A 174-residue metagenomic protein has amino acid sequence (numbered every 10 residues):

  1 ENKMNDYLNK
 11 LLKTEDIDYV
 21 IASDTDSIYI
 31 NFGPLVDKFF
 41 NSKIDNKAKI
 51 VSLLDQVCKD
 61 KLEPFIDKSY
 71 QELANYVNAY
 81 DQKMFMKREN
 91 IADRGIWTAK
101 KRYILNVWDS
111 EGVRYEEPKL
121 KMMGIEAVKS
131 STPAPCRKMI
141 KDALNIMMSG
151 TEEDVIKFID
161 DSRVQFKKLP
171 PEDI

Functional and structural regions predicted by a protein language model:
E1-T25, G33-I174: DNA-dependent DNA polymerase catalytic subunits
